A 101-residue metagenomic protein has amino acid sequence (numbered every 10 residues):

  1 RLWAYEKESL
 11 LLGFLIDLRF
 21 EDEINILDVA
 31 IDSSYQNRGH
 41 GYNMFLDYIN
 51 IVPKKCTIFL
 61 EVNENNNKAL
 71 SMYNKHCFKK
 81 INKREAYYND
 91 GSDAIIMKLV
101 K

Functional and structural regions predicted by a protein language model:
R1-S34, Y42-I51, V100-K101: Acetyl-CoA-dependent GNAT
L18, N65, N89: Residue-level marker of regulatory loop/turn positions in helix-turn-helix DNA-binding domains and in histidine
I24, R38, I95: Glycine-centered loop/turn positions within well-structured domains that cap or flank conserved ligand/cofactor-binding
V29-L46, N63-S71, K75-H76: Conserved glycine-rich acetyl-CoA-binding loop
P53, K68, D90-G91: Short secondary-structure boundary/hinge segments and terminal tails
K55-T57: Short, high-confidence coil segments that cap the C-terminus of an alpha-helix and link into the following beta-strand
F59-V62, N74, K79-I95: Conserved catalytic-core motifs of GNAT/GCN5-like acyltransferases
